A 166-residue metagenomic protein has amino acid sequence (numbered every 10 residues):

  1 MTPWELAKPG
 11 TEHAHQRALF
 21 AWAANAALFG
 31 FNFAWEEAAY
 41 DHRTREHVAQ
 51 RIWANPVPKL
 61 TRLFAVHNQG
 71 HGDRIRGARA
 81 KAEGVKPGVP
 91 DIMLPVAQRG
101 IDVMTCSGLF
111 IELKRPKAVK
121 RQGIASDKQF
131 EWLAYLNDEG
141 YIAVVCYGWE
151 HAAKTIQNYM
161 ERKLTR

Functional and structural regions predicted by a protein language model:
M1-R166: Catalytic phosphate/metal-binding cores of nucleic-acid and nucleotide-processing enzymes, i.e., regions that mediate
